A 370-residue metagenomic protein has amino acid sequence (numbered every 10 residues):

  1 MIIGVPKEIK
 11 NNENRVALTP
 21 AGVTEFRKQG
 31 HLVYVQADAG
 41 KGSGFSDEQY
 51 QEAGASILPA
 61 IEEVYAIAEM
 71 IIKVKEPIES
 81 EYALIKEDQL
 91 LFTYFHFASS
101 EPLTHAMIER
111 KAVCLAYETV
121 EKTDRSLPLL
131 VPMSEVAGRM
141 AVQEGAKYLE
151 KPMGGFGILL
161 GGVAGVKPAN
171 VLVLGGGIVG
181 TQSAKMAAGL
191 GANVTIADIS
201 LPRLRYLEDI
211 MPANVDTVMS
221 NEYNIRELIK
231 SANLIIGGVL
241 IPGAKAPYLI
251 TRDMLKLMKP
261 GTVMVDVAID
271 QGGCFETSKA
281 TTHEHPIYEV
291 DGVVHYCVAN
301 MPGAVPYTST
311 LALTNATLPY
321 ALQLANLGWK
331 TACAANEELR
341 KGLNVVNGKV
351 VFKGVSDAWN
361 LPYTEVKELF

Functional and structural regions predicted by a protein language model:
I2, E8, P77-A169, V298-N300: Glycine/serine-rich phosphate-binding loop and adjoining beta1-alpha1 elements at the start of nucleotide-handling
I2-R110: An N-terminal-biased, well-structured beta-alpha scaffold segment characteristic of Rossmann-like dinucleotide-binding
P6-G42, P152-L240, I287: Glycine-rich phosphate/diphosphate-binding loop of Rossmann-like nucleotide-binding domains
V33, I57, L91, C114-L115 (+3 more regions): Hydrophobic beta-strand scaffold residues
E69, K75-E76, F95-H96, N221 (+3 more regions): Short glycine-/small-residue-rich Rossmann-like dinucleotide-binding loops
E118-E144, Y148-L159, I269, C274-F370: Adenosine-phosphate binding glycine-rich loop
D209-D291: Rossmann-like adenosine-cofactor binding region
